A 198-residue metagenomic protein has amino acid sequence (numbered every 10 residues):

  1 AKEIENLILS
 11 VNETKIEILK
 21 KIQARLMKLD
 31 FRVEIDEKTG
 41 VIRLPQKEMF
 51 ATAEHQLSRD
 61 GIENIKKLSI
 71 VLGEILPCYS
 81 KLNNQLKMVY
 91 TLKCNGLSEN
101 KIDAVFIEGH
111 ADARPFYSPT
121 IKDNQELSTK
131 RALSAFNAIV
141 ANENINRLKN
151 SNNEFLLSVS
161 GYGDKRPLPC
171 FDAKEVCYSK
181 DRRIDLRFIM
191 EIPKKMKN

Functional and structural regions predicted by a protein language model:
A1-A104, E191-N198: Periplasmic peptidoglycan-binding/tethering modules of Gram-negative envelope proteins
M49-D60, Y90-K197: Periplasmic OmpA-like peptidoglycan-binding domain that tethers envelope proteins to the cell wall
